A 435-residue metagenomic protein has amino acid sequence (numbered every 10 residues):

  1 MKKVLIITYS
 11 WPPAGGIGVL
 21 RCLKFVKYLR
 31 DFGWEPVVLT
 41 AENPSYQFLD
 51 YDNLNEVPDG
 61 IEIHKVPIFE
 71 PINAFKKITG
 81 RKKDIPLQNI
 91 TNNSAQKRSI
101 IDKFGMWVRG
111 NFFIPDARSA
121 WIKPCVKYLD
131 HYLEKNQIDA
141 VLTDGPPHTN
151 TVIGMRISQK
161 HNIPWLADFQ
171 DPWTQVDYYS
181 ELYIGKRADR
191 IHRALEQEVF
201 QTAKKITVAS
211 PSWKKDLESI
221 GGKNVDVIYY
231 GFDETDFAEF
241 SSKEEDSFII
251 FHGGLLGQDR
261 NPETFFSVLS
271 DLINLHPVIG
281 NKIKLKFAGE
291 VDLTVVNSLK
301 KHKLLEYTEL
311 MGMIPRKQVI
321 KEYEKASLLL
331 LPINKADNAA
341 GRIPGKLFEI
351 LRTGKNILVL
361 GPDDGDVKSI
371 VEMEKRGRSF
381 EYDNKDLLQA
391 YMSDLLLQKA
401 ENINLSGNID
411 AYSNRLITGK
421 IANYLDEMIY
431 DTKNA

Functional and structural regions predicted by a protein language model:
M1-I72, K205, V225, D233 (+1 more regions): N-terminal subdomain of nucleotide-sugar transferases
A41-S119, K123: A conserved catalytic-core segment of Leloir-type glycosyltransferases
T149-V152, R156-K160, W173-T174, K186-I206: Membrane-proximal helix-turn-helix segments that form the acceptor-binding/catalytic region of lipid-linked
K204, Y307, Y323-A340: Acidic donor-binding loop of glycosyltransferase active sites
S212, G231: Carbohydrate-associated surface elements
K243-R260, F266-L269, I417: Conserved donor-binding/catalytic core segment of Leloir-type glycosyltransferases
H276, K282, K286-G289, T294-I320: Nucleotide-activated donor-binding/catalytic signature segment of Leloir-type glycosyltransferases, i.e., the conserved
D383-L387, A400-E427: A charged, aromatic-enriched C-terminal amphipathic alpha-helix characteristic of glycosyltransferases across folds
